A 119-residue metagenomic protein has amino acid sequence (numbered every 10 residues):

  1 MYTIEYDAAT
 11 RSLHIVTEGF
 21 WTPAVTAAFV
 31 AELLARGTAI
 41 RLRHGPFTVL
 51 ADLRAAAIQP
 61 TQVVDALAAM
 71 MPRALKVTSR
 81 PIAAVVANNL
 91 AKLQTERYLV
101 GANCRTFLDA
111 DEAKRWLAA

Functional and structural regions predicted by a protein language model:
M1-A119: Amphipathic, Lys/Arg-enriched alpha-helical "gate/interface" segment within cytosolic domains that mediates
